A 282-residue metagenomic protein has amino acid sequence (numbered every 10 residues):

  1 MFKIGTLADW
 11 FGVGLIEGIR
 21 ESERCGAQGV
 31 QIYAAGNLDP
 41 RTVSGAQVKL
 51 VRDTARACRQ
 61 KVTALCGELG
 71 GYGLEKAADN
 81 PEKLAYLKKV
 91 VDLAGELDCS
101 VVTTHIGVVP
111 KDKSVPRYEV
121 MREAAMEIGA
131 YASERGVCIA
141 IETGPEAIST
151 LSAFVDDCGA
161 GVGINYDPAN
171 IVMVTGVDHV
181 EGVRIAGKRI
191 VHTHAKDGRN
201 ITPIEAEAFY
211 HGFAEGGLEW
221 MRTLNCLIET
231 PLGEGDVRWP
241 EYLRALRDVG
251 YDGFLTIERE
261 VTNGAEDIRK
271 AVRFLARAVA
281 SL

Functional and structural regions predicted by a protein language model:
M1-G14: Boundary/entry segment of secreted carbohydrate-active catalytic domains
G14-R20, R56-K61, G73-Y166, M173: Active-site acidic/histidine proton-transfer and metal-coordination neighborhood in alpha/beta enzyme cores
I16-A35, D98: Catalytic domains of carbohydrate-active enzymes, especially glycoside hydrolases
S22, V30, A55, A94 (+4 more regions): Conserved, mostly hydrophobic/aromatic
A27, C99, I190, Y251-D252: A structural motif
V30, L65, E123-D236: Acidic/histidine-rich catalytic cores of soluble enzymes
Q31-R52, G107-K113: Glycine-rich, proline-tolerant flexible connector loops at the mouths of alpha/beta enzymes
A265-L282: C-terminal helical cap(s) of enzyme catalytic domains, especially alpha/beta-barrels
